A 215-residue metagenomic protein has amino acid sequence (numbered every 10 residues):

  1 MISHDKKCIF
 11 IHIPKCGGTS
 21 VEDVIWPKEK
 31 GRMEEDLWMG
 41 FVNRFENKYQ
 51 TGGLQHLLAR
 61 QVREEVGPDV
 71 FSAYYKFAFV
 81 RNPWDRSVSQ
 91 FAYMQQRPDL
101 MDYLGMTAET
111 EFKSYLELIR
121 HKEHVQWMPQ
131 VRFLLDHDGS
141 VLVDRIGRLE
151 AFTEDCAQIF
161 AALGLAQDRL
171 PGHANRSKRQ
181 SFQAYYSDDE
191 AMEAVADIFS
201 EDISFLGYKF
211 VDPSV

Functional and structural regions predicted by a protein language model:
M1-V215: Membrane-interface amphipathic segments in extracytoplasmic regions
